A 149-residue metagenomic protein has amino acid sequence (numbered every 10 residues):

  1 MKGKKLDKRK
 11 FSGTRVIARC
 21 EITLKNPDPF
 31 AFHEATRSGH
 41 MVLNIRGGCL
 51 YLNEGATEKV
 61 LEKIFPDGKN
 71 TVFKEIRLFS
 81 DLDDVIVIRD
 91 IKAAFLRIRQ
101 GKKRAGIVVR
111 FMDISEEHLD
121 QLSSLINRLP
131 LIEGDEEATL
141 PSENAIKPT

Functional and structural regions predicted by a protein language model:
M1-T149: Structured alpha-helical
